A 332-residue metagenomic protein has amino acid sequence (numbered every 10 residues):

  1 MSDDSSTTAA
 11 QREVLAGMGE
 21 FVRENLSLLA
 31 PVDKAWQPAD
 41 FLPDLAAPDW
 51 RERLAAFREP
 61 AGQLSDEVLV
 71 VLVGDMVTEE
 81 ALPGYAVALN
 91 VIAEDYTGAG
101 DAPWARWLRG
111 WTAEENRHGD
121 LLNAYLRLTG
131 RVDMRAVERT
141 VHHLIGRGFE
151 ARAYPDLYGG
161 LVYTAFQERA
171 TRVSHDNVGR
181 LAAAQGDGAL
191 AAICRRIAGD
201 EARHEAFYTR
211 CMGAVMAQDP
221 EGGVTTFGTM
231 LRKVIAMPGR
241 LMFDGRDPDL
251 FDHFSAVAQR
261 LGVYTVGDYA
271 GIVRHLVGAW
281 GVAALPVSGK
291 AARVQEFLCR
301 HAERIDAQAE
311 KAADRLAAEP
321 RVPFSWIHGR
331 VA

Functional and structural regions predicted by a protein language model:
M1-A332: Non-heme di-metal
